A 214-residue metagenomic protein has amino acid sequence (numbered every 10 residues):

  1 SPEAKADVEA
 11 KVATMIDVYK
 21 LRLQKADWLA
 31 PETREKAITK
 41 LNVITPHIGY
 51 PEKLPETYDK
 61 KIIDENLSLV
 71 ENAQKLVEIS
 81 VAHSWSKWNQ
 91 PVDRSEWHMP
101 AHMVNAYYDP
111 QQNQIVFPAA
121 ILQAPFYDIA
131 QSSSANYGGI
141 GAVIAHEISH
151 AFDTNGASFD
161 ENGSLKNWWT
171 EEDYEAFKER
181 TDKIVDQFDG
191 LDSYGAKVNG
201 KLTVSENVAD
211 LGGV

Functional and structural regions predicted by a protein language model:
P2-V214: Intrinsically disordered, low-complexity linker/terminal regions across diverse proteins
